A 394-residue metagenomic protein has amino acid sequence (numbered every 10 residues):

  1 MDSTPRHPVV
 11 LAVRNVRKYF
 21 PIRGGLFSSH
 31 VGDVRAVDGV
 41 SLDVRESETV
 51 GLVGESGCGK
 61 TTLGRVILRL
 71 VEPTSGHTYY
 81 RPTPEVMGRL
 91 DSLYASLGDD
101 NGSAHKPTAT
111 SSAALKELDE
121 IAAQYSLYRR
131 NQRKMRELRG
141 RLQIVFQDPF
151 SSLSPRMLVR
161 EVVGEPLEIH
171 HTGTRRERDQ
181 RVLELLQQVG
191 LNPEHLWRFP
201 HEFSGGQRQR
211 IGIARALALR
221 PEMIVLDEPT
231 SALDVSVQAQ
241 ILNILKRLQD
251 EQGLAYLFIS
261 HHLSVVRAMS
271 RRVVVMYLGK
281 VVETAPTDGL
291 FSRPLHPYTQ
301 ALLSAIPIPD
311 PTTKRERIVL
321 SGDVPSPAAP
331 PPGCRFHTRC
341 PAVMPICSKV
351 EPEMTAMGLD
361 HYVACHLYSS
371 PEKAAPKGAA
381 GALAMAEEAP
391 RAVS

Functional and structural regions predicted by a protein language model:
D2-V9, I22-S28, D33, T110-A114 (+2 more regions): Short catalytic/signature loops enriched in Gly
E55, R65, R69-P73, M223-L233 (+1 more regions): P-loop NTP-binding/switch modules centered on Walker-like glycine-rich loops
G76-G88, A95, T110-S126: Conserved ABC transporter NBD signature motif
R176-E194: Conserved ABC ATPase "signature" region
F199-F203, Q207: Conserved ABC ATPase signature
A218-E222: A short, proline-enriched helix->beta-strand linker immediately N-terminal to the Walker B motif in ABC-type P-loop
